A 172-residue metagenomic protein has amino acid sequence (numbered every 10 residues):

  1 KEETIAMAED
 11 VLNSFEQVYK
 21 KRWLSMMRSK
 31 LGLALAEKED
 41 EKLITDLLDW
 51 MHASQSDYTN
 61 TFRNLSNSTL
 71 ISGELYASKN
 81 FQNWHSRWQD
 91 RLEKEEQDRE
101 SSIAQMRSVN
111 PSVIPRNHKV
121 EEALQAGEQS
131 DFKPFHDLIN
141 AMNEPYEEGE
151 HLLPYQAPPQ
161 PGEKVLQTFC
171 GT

Functional and structural regions predicted by a protein language model:
K1-T172: Regulatory N- and C-terminal appendages and interdomain linkers associated with kinase/kinase-like NTP transferase
